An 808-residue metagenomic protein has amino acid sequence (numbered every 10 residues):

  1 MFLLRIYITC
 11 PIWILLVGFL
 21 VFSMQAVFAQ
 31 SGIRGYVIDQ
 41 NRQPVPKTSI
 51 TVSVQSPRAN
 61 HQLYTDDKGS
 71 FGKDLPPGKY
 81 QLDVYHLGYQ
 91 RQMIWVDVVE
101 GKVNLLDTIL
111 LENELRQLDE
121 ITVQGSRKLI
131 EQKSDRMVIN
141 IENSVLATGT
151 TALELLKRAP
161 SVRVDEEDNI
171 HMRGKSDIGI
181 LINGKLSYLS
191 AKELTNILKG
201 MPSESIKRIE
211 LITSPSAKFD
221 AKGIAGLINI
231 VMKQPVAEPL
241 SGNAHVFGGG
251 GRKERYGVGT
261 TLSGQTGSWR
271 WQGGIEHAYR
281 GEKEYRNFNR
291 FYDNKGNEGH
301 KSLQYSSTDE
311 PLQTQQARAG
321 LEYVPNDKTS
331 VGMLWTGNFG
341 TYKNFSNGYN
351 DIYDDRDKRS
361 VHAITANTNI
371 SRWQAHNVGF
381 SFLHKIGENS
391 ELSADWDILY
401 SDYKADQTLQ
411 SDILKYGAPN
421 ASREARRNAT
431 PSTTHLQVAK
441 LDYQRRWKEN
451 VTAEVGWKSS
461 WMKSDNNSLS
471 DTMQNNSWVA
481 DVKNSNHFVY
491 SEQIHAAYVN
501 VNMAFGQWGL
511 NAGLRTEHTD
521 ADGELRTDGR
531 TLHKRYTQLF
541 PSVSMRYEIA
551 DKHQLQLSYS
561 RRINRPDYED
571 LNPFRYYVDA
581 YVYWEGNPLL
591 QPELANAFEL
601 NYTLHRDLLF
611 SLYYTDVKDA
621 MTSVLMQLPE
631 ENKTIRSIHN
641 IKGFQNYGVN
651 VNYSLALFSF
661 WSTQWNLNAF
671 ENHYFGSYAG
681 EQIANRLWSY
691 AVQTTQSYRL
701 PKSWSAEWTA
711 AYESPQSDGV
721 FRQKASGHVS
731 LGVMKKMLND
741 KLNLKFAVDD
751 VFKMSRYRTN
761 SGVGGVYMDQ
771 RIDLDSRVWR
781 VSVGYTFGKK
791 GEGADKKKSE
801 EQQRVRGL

Functional and structural regions predicted by a protein language model:
S49-S53, Y85-L87, V99, V103-V145 (+4 more regions): Short, acidic, small-residue-rich periplasmic hinge/interaction motif at the N-terminus of Gram-negative outer-membrane
Q55-S70: Short, acidic Ser/Thr/Gly-rich low-complexity loop/linker segments typical of extracellular and cell-surface proteins
N104, T108-I109, A152-E154, L194-I197 (+3 more regions): N-terminal periplasmic accessory domains that precede and gate Gram-negative outer-membrane beta-barrel machines
A152, L186-T213: Short acidic/polar hinge/loop motifs at secondary-structure boundaries that mediate gating or recognition
K253-Y285, N297-S346, Q374-V378, V543 (+2 more regions): Transmembrane beta-barrel wall of Gram-negative outer-membrane proteins
Q316-G340, T365-E524, E548, K552 (+3 more regions): Face-selective signature of the C-terminal outer-membrane beta-barrel domain
L436-K440, D481-N486, A597, L609-N666 (+1 more regions): Outer membrane beta-barrel strand-and-loop segments of large Gram-negative receptors, especially TonB-dependent
N486-Q493, I563-S611, D616, T634-Y647 (+2 more regions): Outer-membrane beta-barrel signature, preferentially recognizing the C-terminal barrel domain of Gram-negative
